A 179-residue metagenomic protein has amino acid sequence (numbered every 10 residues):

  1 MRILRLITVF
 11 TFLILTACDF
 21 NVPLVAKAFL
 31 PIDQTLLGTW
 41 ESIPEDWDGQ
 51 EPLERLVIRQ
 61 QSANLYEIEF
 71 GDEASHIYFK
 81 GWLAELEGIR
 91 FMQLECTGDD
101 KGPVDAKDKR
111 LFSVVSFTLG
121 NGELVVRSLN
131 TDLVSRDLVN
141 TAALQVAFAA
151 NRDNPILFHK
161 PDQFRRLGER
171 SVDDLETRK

Functional and structural regions predicted by a protein language model:
R2-V9: Sec-dependent signal peptide recognition, specifically the positively charged N-region followed immediately by
F10-T11, P31: Exposed boundary/loop context
I14-A17: C-terminal motif of bacterial Sec signal peptides marking the signal peptidase cleavage site
D19-T35, I43-R55, R59-K179: Calycin-type beta-barrel ligand-binding domains and close structural analogs
